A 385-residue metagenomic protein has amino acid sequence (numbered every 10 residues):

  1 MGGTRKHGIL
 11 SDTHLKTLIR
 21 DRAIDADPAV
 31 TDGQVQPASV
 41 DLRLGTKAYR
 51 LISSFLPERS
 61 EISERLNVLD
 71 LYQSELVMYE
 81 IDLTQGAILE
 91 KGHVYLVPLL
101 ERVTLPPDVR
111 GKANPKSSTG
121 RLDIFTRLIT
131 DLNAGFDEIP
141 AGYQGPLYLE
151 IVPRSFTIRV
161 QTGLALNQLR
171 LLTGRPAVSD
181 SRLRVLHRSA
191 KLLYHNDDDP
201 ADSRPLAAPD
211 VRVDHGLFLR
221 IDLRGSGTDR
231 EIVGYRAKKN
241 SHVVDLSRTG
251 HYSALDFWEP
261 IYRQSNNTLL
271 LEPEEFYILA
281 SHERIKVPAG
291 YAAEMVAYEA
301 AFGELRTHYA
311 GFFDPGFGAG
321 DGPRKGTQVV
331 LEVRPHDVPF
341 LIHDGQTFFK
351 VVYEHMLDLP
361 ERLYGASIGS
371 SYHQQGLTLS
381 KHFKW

Functional and structural regions predicted by a protein language model:
M1-W385: DUTPase catalytic domain/fold
